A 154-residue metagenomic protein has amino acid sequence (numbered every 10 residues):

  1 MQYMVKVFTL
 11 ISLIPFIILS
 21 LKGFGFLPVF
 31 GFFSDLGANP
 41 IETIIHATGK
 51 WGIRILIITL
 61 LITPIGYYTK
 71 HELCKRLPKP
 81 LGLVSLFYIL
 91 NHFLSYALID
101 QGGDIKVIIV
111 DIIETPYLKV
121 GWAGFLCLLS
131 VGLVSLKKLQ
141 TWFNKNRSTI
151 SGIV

Functional and structural regions predicted by a protein language model:
M1-V154: Membrane-embedded alpha-helical bundles that constitute the cytochrome b-like, heme-associated redox core of multi-pass
